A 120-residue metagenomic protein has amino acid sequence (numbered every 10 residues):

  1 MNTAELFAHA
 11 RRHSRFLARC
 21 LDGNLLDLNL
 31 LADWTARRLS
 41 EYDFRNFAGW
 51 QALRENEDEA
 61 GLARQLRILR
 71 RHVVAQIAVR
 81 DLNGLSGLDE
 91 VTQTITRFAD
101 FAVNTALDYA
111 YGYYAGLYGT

Functional and structural regions predicted by a protein language model:
M1-T120: Non-catalytic regulatory/linker segments of enzymes
